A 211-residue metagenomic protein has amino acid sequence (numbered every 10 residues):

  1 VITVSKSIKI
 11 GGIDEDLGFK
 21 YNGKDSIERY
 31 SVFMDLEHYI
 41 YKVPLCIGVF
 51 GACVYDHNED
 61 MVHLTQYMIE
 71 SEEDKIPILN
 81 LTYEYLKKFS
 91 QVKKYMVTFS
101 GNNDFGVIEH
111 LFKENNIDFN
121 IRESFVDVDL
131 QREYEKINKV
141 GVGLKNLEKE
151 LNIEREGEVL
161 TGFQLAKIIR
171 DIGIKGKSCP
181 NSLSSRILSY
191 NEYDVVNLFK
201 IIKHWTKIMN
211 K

Functional and structural regions predicted by a protein language model:
V1-Y30: N-terminal accessory regions of nucleic-acid-interacting proteins
D25-S26, Y41-C46: A short catalytic or substrate-binding loop motif that flags glycine-/basic-rich loops and adjacent residues that bind
R29-Y39, N191: Two-metal-ion RNase H-like nuclease active-site motif
D35-E37, D104, D129, D194: Acidic active-site catalytic centers that drive phospho-/nucleotidyl reactions and related ester hydrolyses
P44-H57: Acidic, metal-ligating active-site segments
L45-C46, E109-H110, K203: Short amphipathic alpha-helical segments
M61-N146: Conserved DEDDh/DEDDy metal-dependent 3′-5′ exonuclease domain
L147-K211: Acidic, Mg2+-coordinating catalytic module of metal-dependent nucleases/exonucleases that use a two-metal-ion mechanism
